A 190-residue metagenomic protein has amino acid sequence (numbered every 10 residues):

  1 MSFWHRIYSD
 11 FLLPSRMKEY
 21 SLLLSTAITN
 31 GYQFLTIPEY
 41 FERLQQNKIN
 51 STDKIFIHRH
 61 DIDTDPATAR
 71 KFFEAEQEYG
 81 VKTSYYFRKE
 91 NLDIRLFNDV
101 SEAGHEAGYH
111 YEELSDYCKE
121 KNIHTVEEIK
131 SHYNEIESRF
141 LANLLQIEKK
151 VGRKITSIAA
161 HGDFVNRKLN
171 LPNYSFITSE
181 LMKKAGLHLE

Functional and structural regions predicted by a protein language model:
F3-I7: Long, charged/polar, low-complexity intrinsically disordered N-terminal extensions that precede catalytic
Y8-M17, L24-E106: Active-site beta->alpha N-cap acidic-glycine motif
S15-E19, T64, T68, H132-A142: Soluble or luminal CAZymes and related metallo-dependent hydrolases
F41, E90, L114-S115, G162: Conserved beta-strand edge residues that scaffold enzyme active sites
T52, F73-E74, Y79-S84, F97-E106 (+4 more regions): Carbohydrate-active enzymes and regulators
H60-D63, Y111, G162: Active-site metal-binding loops of divalent metal-dependent hydrolases
D116-E190: Catalytic domains of cell-wall/extracellular-matrix polysaccharide-remodeling enzymes, centered on de-N-acetylation
